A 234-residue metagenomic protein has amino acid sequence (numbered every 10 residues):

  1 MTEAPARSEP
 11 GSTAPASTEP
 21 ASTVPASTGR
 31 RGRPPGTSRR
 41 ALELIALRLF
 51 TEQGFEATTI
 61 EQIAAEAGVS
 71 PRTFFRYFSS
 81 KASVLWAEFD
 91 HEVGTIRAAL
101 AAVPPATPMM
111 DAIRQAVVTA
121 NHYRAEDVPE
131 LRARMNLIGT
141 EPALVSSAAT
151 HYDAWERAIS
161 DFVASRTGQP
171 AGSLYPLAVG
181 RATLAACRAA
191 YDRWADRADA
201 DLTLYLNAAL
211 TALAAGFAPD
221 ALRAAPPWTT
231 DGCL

Functional and structural regions predicted by a protein language model:
M1-P25, D161, D196-L234: C-terminal peripheral helix-coil segments that are non-catalytic and often amphipathic
M1-Q53, A57-V69, W86, T95 (+1 more regions): Basic, helix-initiating cap at the start of DNA-binding domains
V69-F78: Short hydrophobic/aromatic patch on the recognition helix
A82-E92: Alpha-helical DNA-contacting segments of helix-turn-helix folds
E92, H151-W155, I159, A209: Hydrophobic/aromatic residues within well-ordered alpha-helical segments
G94-N136: Hydrophobic alpha-helical connector segments
E126, E141, D153-V179: Hydrophobic alpha-helical bundle segments that form small-molecule/ligand-binding pockets
R166-T211, W228: Hydrophobic/aromatic-rich alpha-helical bundle segments in the mid-to-C-terminal region
